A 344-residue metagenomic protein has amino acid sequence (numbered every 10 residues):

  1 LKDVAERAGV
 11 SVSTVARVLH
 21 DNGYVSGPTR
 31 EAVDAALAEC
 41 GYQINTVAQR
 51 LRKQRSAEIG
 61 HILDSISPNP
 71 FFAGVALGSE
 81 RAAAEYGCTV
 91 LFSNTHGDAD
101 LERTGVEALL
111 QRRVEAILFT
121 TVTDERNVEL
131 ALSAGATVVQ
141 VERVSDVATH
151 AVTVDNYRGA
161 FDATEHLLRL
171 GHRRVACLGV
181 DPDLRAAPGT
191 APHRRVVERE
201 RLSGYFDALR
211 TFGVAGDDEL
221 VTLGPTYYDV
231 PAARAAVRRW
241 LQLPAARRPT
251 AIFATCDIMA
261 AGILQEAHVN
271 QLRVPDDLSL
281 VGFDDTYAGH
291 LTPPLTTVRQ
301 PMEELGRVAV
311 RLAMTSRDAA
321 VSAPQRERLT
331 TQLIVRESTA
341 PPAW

Functional and structural regions predicted by a protein language model:
L1-A57, A340-A343: N-terminal helix-turn-helix DNA-binding module of bacterial transcription factors
T14, R52-S67, R174-A191: Short beta-strand segments enriched in small/hydrophobic residues
C40-A116, R199, S203-F206: Amphipathic helical "hinge" segments at domain boundaries
V47, L101-G105, R126-V128, A232 (+1 more regions): Short acidic active-site motifs
R81-Y86, A134-Q140, V144-W344: Bacterial carbohydrate/catabolite-sensing allosteric modules
L91-S93, L118-F119, F253, R299: Short catalytic-loop micro-motif centered on adjacent basic/acidic residues
R103-R158: Short beta-strand-centered segments that line the small-molecule binding cleft or hinge of alpha/beta clamshell
